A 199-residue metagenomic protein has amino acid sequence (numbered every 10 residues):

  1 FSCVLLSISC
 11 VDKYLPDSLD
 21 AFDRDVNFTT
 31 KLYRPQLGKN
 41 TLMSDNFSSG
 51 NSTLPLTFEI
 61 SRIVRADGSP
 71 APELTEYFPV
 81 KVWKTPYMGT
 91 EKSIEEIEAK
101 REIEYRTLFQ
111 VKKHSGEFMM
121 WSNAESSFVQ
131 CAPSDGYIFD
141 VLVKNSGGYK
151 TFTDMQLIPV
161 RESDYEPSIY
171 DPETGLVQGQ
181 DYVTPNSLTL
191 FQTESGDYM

Functional and structural regions predicted by a protein language model:
F1-C3: Sec-dependent signal peptide recognition, specifically the positively charged N-region followed immediately by
L6-S9: C-terminal motif of bacterial Sec signal peptides marking the signal peptidase cleavage site
V11-S115, C131-G136, E162-G179, P185 (+1 more regions): Acidic/polar, low-complexity intrinsically disordered N-terminal segments immediately downstream of a Sec signal
M119-N123: A beta-strand/beta-hairpin structural motif
A124, V129-E162: Ser/Thr/Pro-rich, low-complexity mucin-like regions that serve as glycosylated stalks/linkers or repetitive adhesive
